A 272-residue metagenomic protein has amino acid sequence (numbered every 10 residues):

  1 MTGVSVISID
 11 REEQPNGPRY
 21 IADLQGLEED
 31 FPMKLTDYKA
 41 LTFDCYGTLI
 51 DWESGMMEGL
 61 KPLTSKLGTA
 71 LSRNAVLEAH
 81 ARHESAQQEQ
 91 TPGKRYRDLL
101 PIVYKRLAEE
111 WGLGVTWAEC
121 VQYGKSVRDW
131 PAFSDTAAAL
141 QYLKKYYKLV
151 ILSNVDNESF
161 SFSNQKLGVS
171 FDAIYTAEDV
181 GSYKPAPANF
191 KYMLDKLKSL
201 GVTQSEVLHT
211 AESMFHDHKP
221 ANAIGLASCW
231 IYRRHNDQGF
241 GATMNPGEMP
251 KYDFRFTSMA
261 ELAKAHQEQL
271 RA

Functional and structural regions predicted by a protein language model:
T2-D10, Y20-L41, V115, Q141 (+1 more regions): Asp-based, Mg2+/Mn2+-dependent phosphohydrolase catalytic module
Q14-P15: Cationic, low-complexity basic patches in intrinsically disordered or flexible, solvent-exposed regions
K34-S134, K145, E158: N-terminal helical cap/lid subdomain that shapes the substrate entry/recognition surface in HAD-like hydrolases
E53-S54, A137, A186-P187: Conserved strand-to-helix beginnings and helix N-cap segments that scaffold or border functional pockets
